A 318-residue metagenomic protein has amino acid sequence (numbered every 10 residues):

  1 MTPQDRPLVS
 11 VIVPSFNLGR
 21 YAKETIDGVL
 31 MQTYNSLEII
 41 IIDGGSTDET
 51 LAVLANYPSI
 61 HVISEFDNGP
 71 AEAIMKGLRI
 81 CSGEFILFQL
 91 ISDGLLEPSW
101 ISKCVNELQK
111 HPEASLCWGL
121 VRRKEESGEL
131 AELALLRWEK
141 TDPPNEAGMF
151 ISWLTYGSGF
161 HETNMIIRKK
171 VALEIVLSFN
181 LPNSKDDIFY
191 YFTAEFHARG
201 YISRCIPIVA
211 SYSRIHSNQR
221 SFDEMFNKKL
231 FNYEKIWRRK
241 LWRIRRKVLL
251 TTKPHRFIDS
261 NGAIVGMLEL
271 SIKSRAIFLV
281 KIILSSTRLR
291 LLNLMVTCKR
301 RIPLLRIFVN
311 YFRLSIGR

Functional and structural regions predicted by a protein language model:
M1-G28: N-proximal low-complexity "stem/linker" segments adjacent to membrane-targeting elements
D27-S36: Short, acidic, metal-binding catalytic loop of nucleotide-sugar glycosyltransferases
S36-G45, I63-F66: Short beta-strand/loop segment that forms part of the nucleotide-sugar
D43-A52, L90: A conserved acidic beta->alpha catalytic loop
E65-C81, G94: Glycine-rich, basic loop-to-helix element that forms the pyrophosphate-binding segment of sugar-nucleotide handling
I86-L87: Short aromatic/hydrophobic "clamp" motif used to bind/position activated sugar donors
S99-L133: Conserved donor NDP-sugar-binding/catalytic core segment of glycosyltransferases
G119, R137-N227: Conserved nucleotide-sugar donor-binding catalytic segment
